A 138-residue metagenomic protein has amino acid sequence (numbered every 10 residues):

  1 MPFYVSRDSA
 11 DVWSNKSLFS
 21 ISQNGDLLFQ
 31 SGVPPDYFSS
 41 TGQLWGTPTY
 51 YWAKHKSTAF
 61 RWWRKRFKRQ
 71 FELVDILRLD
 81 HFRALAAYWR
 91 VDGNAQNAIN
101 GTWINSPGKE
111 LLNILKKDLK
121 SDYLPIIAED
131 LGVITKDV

Functional and structural regions predicted by a protein language model:
Y4-V138: Alpha-amylase-like alpha-glycosidases and glucanotransferases acting on alpha-linked glucans and related
